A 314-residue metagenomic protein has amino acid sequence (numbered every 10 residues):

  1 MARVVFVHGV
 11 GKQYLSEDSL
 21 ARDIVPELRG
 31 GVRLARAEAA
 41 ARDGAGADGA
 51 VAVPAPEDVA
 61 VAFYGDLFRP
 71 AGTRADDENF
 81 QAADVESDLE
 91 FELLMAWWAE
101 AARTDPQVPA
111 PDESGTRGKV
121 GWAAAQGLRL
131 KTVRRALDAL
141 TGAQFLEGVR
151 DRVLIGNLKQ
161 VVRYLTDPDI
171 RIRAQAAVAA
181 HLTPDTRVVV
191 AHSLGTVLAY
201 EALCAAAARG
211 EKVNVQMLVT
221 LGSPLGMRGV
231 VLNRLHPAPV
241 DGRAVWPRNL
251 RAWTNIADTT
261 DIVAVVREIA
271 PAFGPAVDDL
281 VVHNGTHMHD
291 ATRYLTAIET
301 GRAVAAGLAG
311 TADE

Functional and structural regions predicted by a protein language model:
M1-G65, R69-D76, T116-V190, L194-E314: Lipid deacylating catalytic domains
Y64-G121: A basic- and aromatic-enriched beta-loop-alpha substructure that forms the phosphate/nucleotide- and DNA/RNA-contacting
